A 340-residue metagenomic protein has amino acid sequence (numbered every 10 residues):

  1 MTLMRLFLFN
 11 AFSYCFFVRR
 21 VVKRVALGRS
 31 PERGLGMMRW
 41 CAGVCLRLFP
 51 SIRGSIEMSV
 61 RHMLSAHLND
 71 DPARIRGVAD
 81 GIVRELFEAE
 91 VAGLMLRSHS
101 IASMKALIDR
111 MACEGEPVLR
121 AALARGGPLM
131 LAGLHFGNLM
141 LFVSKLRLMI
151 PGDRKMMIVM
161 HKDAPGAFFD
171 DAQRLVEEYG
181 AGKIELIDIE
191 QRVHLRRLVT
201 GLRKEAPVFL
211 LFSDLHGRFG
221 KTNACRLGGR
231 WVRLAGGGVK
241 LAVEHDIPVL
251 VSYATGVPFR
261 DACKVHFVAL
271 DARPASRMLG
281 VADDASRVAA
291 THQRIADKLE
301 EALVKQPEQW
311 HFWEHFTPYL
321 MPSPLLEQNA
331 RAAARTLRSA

Functional and structural regions predicted by a protein language model:
T2-N138, Q173-L175: Membrane-anchoring hydrophobic helices of lipid-metabolizing enzymes
F9, G43-V44, K105-A106, V159 (+3 more regions): Short, contiguous strand/loop micro-motifs
E90-G93, R125-E190, F219-N223: Catalytic core of membrane glycerolipid acyltransferases/transacylases, capturing the structured, soluble-facing
A112-E116, R120, V143, F169 (+1 more regions): Short, well-ordered alpha-helical scaffold segments within catalytic/effector domains
C113, I158-V159, L186, F267-A269: Generic preference for hydrophobic
L148, D153, R174, G182 (+1 more regions): Non-catalytic C-terminal accessory region of glycerolipid acyltransferases and related lyso-lipid remodeling enzymes
